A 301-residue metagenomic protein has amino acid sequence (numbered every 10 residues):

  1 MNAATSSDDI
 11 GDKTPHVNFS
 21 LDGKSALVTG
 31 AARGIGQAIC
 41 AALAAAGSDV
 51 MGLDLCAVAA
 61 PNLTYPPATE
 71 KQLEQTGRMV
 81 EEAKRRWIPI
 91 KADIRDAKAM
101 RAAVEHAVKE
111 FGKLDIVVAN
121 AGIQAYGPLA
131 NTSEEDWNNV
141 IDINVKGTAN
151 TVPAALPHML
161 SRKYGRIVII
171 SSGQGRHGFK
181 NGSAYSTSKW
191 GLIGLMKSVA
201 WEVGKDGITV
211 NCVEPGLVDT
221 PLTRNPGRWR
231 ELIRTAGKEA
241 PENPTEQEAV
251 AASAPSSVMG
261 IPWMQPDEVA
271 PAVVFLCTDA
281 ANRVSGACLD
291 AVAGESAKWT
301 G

Functional and structural regions predicted by a protein language model:
N2-A4, D8-H16, H177, A272-F275 (+1 more regions): Short C-terminal tail/terminal secondary-structure segment of NAD(P)H-dependent dehydrogenase/reductase domains
N2-F111, A125, E135, R228-R234: Short-chain dehydrogenase/reductase
P128-L129, D136-I141: Substrate-binding pocket helix/loop in short-chain dehydrogenase/reductase
V152, S188, M196: Active-site helix of classical SDR
P157, W201-E202, N282: Alpha-helical segment proximal to the catalytic Tyr-Lys
S172: Residue(s) in the substrate-gating loop at a strand-loop-helix junction that position the organic substrate next
K205, C212, R234-V284, L289-A293: C-terminal helical subdomain
